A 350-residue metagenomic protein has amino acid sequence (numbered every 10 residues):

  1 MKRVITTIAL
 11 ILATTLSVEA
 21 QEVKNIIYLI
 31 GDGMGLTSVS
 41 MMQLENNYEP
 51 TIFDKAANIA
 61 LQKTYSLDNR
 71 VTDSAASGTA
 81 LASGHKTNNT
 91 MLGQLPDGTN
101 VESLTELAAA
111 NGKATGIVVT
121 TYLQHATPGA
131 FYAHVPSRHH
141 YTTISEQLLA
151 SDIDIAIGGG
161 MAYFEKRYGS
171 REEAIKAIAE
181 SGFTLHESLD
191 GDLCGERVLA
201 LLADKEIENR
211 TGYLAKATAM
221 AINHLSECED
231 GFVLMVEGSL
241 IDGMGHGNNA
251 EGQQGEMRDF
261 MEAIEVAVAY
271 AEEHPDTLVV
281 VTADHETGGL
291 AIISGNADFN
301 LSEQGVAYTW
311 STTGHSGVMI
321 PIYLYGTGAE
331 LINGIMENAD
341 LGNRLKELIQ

Functional and structural regions predicted by a protein language model:
K2-A9: Sec-dependent signal peptide recognition, specifically the positively charged N-region followed immediately by
A9-V18: Hydrophobic h-region of N-terminal signal peptides that target proteins for export in Gram-negative bacteria
Q21-R167, A174-D190, E196, M261 (+2 more regions): N-terminal catalytic scaffold of extracellular/periplasmic and nuclease hydrolases that process anionic headgroups
L95, L185-T218: Functional beta-strand-loop-alpha-helix junction segments that form "active/interaction loops" within catalytic
T105-A109, D190-D192, T218-C228: Short amphipathic alpha-helices and their capping/turn segments at secondary-structure boundaries
A126-F131, D204-I207, A221, S226-G231 (+2 more regions): Active-site His/acidic residue clusters
S137, R210-T218, E256-F260, L341: Phosphate/oxyanion-binding active-site loops and adjacent basic polyanion-contact surfaces
V280-A283: Active-site neighborhood of phospho(di)ester-bond hydrolases with catalytic His/Asp-centered motifs
